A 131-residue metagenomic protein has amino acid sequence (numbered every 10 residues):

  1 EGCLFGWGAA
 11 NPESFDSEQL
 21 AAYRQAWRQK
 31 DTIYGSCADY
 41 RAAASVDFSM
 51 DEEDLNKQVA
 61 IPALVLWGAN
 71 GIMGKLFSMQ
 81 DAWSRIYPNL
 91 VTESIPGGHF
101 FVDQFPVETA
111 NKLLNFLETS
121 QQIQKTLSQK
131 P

Functional and structural regions predicted by a protein language model:
E1, I72, E108: Glycine-rich nucleotide phosphate-binding loop and flanking beta-alpha elements of Rossmann-like dinucleotide-binding
E1-F5, C37: An amphipathic alpha-helix signature
L4-F5, L20-R24, G98: Amphipathic alpha-helical segments within well-ordered protein domains
A9-P12, G98-H99: Generic anion/oxyanion-binding catalytic loop in active/binding sites
N11-I86, T92-E93: Conserved serine/cysteine hydrolase catalytic core
N89-P131: Catalytic active-site module of serine/aspartate enzymes centered on a nucleophile-bearing elbow/loop
